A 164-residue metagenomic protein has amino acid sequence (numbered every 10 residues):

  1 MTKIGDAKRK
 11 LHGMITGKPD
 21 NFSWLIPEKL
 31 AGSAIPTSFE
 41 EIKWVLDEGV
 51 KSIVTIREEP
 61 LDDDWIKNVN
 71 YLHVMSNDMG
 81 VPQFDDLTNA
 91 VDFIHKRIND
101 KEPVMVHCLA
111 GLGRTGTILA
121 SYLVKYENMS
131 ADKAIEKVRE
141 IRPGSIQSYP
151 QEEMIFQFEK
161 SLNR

Functional and structural regions predicted by a protein language model:
M1-V104, A120-R164: Cys-dependent protein tyrosine phosphatase-like superfamily
C108: Short cysteine clusters
G111: Conserved G/P- and acidic residue-centered "switch" motifs that form tight phosphate/ATP-binding loops in soluble
T115: Ser/Thr-glycine-rich phosphate-binding loops at phosphate-binding pockets of nucleotides, nucleotide cofactors
